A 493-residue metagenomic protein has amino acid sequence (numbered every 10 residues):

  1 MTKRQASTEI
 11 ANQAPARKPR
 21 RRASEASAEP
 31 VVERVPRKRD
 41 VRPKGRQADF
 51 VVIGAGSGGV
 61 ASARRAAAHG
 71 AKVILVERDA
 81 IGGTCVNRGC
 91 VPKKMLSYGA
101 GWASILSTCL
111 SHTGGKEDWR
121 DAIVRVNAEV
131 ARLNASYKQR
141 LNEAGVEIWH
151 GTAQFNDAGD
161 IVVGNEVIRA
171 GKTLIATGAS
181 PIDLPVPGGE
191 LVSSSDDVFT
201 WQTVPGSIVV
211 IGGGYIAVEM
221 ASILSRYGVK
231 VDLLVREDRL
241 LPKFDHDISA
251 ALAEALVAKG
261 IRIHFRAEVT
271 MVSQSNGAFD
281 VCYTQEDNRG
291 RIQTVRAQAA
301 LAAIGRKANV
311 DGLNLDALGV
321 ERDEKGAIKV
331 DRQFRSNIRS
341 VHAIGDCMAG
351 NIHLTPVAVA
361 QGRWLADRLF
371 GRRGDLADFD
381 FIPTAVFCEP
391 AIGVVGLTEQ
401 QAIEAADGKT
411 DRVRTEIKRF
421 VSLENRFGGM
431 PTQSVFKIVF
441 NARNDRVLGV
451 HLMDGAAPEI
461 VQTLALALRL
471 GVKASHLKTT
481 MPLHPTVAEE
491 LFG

Functional and structural regions predicted by a protein language model:
K3-R4, I10, R17-A48, R64-A71 (+10 more regions): Glycine-rich flavin
P30-P36, C90, T177-K230, L234 (+3 more regions): Glycine-rich dinucleotide-binding loop and its adjacent helix/turn
V51-I53, A153, I168-G178, V210-I211 (+5 more regions): Short hydrophobic core segments
I53-G58, S62-D79, T84, V91 (+4 more regions): Flexible, glycine-rich terminal cap/loop adjacent to redox cofactors in electron-transfer oxidoreductases
G58-R65, T84-C85, A217-M220, R226 (+1 more regions): Short glycine/serine/threonine-rich phosphate/pyrophosphate-binding segments that cradle anionic phosphate groups
P185, G189-P205, T294-R368: FAD-site-proximal beta/loop scaffold in flavoenzymes
D247, K325-R412: Active-site lid/adjacent beta-loop-alpha segment flanking the redox-cofactor pocket in flavoenzymes
